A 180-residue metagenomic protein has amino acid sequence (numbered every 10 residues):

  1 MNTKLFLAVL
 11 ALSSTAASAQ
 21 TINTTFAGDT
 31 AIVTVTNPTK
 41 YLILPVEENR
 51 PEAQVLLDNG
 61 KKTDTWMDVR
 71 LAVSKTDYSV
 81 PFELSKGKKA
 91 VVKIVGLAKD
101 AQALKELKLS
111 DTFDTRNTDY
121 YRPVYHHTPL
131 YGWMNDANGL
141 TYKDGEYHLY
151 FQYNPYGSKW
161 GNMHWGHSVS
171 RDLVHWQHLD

Functional and structural regions predicted by a protein language model:
M1-T21: Bacterial Sec-dependent N-terminal signal peptides
T21-D180: Beta-rich carbohydrate-recognition and catalytic domains
